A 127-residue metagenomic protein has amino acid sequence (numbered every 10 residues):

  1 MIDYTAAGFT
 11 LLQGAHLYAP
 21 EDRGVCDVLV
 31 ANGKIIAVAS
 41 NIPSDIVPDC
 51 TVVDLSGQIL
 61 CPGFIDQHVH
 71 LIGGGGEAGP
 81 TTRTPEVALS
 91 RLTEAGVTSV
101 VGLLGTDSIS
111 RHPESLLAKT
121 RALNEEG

Functional and structural regions predicted by a protein language model:
M1-V47: N-terminal metal-binding scaffold of metallo-dependent hydrolase/deaminase domains
A15, V28, G33, G57 (+4 more regions): Divalent metal-coordination and catalytic microenvironments
D27-V28, T51, G63: A residue-level detector for well-ordered beta-strand positions
S44-L60: Active-site metal-binding motif and surrounding structural segment of the metallo-beta-lactamase
L55-A118: Metal-associated gating/positioning segment near the N- to mid-region
L117-G127: Alpha-helix-loop-beta-strand connector modules within alpha/beta enzyme cores
